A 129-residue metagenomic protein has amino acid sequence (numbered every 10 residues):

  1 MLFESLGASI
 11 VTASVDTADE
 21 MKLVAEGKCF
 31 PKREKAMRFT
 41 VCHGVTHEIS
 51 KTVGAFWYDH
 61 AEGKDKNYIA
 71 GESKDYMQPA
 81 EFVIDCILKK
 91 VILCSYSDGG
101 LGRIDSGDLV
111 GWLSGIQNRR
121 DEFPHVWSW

Functional and structural regions predicted by a protein language model:
M1-W129: Chalcogenol-based redox active-site neighborhoods
